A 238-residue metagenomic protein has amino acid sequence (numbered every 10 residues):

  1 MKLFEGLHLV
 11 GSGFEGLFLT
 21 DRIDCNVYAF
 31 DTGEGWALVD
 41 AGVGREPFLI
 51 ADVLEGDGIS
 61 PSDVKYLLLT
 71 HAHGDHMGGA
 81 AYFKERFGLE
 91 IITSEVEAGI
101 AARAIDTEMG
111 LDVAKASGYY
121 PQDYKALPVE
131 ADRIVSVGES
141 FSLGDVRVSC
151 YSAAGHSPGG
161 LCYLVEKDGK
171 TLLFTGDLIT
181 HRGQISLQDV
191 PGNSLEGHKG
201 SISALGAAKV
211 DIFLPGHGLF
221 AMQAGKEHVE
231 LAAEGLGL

Functional and structural regions predicted by a protein language model:
M1-D57, C162-G176: Conserved beta-strand hairpin/beta-sheet module of binuclear metal-dependent hydrolase folds, prominently
L7-E15, Y119-D123, G144-V148: Short Pro/Gly-enriched beta-strand edge/turn motifs at strand-loop
R22, L49, G79, G225-H228: Residues at alpha-helix caps and immediate loop-helix transition turns in enzyme cores, especially N- and C-cap
G33-W36, S60-V64, G144: Short, surface-exposed connector motifs at secondary-structure boundaries
A37-V39, L68, I91, L172-F174 (+1 more regions): Residue-level marker for buried hydrophobic side chains located in beta-strands that build the well-ordered beta-sheet
G44-R45, S140, R147-L236: Metallo-beta-lactamase
R45-F48, E55-E139, L231-E234: Active-site HxH/HxHxD metal-binding segment of metal-dependent hydrolases
